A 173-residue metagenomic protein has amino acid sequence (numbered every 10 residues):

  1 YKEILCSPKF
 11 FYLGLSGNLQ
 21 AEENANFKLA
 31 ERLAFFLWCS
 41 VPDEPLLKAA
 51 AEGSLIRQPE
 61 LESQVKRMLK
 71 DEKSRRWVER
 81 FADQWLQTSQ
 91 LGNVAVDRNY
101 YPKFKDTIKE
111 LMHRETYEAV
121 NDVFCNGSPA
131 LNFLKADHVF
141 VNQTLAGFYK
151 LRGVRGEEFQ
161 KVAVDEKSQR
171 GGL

Functional and structural regions predicted by a protein language model:
Y1-L173: Active-site substrate-binding loop specific to GH73 endo-beta-N-acetylglucosaminidase modules in bacterial autolysins
